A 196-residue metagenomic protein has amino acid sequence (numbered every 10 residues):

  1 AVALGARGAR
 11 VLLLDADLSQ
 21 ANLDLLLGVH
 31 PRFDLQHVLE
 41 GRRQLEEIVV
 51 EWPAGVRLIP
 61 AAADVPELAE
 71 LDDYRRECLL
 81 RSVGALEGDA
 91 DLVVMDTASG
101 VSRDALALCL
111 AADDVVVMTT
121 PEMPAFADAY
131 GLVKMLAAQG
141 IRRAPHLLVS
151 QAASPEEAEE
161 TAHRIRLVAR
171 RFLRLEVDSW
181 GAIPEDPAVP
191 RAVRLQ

Functional and structural regions predicted by a protein language model:
A1-S19: Walker A/P-loop phosphate-binding motif and the immediately C-terminal alpha-helix
G5, C109, A137: Gly/Ala-rich phosphate-binding loop of Rossmann-like dinucleotide-binding domains, activating on the conserved
L13-G88, P187-L195: P-loop/Walker-type NTP enzyme "switch/lid" segment
S82-D89, S102-P124: Inter-motif core of Ras-like GTPase G domains
L92, D114-V117, H146, S179: Well-ordered beta-strand positions
T120-P121, P145-E160, G181-P190: G-domain G4 guanine-recognition motif of GTPases
F126-R142: Conserved C-terminal guanine-recognition region of P-loop GTPase G domains, centered on the G4
R171-Q196: Beta-strand-loop-alpha "switch" segments that mediate conformational coupling across diverse proteins
